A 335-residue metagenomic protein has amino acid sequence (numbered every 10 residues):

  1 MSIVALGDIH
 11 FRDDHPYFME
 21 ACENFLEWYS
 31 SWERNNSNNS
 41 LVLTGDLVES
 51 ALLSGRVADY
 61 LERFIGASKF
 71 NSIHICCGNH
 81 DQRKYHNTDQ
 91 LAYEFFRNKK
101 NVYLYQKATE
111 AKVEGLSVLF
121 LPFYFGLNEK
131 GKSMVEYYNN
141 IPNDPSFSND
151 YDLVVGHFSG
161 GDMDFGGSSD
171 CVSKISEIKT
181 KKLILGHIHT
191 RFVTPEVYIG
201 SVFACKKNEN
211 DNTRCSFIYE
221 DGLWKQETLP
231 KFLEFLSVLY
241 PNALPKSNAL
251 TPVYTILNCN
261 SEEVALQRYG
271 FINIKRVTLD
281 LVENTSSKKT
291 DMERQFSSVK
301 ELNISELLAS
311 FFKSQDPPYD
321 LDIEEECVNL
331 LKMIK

Functional and structural regions predicted by a protein language model:
M1-F64, F70, Y137-D150, K335: N-terminal active-site segment of His-dependent metallophosphoesterases
A5-G7, S40-D46, S72-N79, K84 (+5 more regions): Active-site neighborhood of phospho(di)ester-bond hydrolases with catalytic His/Asp-centered motifs
D14-F18, G45-G66, C77, Q82-K99 (+2 more regions): Metal-dependent catalytic neighborhoods of phosphoester/phosphodiester hydrolases
N35, E220-K335: Accessory, non-catalytic peripheral segments of nucleic-acid enzymes
N39-L41, S72-H74, L116-V118, D150-V154 (+2 more regions): Hydrophobic beta-strand segments of well-ordered beta-sheets in folded domains
I65-F70, F147-S148, S173-K179, S247-L250: Short, conserved loop/helix-junction motifs that constitute active-site signature segments in enzyme catalytic cores
H74, D81-K174: Conserved catalytic scaffold of divalent metal-dependent phosphoesterases
I75, G161-E227: Conserved beta-sheet core of the metallophosphoesterase superfamily
